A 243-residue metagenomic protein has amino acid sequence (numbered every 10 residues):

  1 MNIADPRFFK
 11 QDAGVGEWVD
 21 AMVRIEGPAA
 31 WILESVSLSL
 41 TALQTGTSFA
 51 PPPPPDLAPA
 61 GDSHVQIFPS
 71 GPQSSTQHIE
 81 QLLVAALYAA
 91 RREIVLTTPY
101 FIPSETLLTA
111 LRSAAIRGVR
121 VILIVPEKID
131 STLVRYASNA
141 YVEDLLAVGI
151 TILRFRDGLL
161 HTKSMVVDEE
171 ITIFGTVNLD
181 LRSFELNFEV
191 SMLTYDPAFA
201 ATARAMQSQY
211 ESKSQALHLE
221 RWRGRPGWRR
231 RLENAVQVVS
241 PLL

Functional and structural regions predicted by a protein language model:
M1-L243: Charged, low-complexity intrinsically disordered terminal segments
